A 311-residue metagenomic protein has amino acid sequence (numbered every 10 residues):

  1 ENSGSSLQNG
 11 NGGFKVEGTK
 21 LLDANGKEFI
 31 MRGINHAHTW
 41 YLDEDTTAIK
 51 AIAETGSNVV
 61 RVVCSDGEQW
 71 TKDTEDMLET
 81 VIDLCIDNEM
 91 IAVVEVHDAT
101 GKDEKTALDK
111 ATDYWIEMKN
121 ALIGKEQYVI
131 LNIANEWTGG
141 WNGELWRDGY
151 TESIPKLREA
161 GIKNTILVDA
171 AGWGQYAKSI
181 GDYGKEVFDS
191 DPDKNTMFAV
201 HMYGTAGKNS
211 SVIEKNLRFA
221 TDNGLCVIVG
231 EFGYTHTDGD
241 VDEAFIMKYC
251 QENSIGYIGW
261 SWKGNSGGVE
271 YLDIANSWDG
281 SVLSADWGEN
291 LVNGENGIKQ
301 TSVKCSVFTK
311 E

Functional and structural regions predicted by a protein language model:
E1-S6: Bacterial Sec-dependent N-terminal signal peptides
G10-Y183, P192-K194, D286-W287: Active-site mouth of glycoside hydrolases
L42, T112-I130, A134-G264, V269-S302: Extracellular glycoside hydrolase catalytic/binding regions
K304-E311: C-terminal helix/juxtamembrane-tail motif
